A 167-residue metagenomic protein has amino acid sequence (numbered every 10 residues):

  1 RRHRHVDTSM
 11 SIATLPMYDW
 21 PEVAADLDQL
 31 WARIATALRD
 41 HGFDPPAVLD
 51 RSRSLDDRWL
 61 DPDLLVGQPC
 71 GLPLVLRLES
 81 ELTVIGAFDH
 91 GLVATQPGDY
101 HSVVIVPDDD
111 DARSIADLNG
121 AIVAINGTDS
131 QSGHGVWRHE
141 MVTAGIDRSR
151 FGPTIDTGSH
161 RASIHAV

Functional and structural regions predicted by a protein language model:
R1-S80, H90, D99: N-terminal hydrophobic or amphipathic helices and topogenic motifs
A13-R33, P97, H101-H165: Bilobed "Venus flytrap"/periplasmic-binding protein-like clamshell domains and structurally analogous long
D44-R58, D89-L92, R148-H165: Short helix-initiation/N-cap motifs at beta->coil->alpha
C70-L72, F88, D110, D129: Short, flexible active-site-adjacent loop segments at beta-strand->alpha-helix junctions, enriched in small/polar
E81-I85: Active-site regions of enzymes building and remodeling cell-envelope glycoconjugates
